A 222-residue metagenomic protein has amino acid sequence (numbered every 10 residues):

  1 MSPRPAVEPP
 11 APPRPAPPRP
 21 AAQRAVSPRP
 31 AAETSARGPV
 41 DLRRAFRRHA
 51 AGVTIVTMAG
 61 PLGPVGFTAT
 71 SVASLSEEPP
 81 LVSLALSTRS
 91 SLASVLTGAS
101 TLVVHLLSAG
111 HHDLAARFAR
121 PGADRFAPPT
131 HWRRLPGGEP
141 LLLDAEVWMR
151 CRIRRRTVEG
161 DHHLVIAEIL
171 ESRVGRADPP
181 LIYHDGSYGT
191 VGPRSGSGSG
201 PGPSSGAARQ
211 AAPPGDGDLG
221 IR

Functional and structural regions predicted by a protein language model:
S2-R222: Basic, polyanion-binding surface patches
